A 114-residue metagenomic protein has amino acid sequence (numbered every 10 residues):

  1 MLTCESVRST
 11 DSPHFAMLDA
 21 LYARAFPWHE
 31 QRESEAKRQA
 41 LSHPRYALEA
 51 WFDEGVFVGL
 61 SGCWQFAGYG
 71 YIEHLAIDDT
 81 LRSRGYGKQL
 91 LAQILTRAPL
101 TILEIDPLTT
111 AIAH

Functional and structural regions predicted by a protein language model:
M1-A36: Short amphipathic alpha-helix that is part of the acyltransferase structural core
H29-Q39, W51, Y86: Recognition helices and adjacent regulatory flanks at domain boundaries
Q39-A50, Y71: A short helix-loop-beta-strand connector motif used in the catalytic cores of GNAT acetyltransferases and, in some
A50, G55-A76: Conserved beta-strand in the GNAT
L75-R82, P107: A short, internal acetyl-CoA/4′-phosphopantetheine-binding micro-motif in the GNAT/acyltransferase core
L81-Q93: Conserved acetyl-CoA pyrophosphate-binding loop and the N-cap/start of the following alpha-helix in GNAT-like
R97-A113: Conserved GNAT acetyl-CoA-binding A-motif
